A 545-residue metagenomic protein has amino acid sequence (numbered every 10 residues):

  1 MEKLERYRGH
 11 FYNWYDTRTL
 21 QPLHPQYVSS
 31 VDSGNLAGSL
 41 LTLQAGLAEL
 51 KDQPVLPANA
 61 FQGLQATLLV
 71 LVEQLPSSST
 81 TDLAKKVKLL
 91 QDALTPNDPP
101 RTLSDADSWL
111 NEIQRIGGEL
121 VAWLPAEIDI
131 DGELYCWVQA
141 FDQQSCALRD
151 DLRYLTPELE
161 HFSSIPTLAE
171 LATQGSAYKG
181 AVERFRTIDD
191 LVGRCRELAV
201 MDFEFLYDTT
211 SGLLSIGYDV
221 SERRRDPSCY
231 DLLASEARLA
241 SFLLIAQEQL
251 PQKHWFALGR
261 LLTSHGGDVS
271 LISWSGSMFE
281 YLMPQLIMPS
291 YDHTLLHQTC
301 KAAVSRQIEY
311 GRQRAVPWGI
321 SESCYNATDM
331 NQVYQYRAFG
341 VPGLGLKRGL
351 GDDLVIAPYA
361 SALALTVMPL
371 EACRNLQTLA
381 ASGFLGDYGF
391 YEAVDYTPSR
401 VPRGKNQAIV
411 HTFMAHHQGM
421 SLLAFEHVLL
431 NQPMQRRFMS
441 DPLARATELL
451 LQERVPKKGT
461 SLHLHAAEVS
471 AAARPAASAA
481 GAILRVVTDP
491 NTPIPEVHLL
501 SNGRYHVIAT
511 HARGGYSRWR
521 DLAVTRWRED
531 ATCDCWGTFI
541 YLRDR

Functional and structural regions predicted by a protein language model:
M1-A466: Ser/Thr/Asn(+Pro)-rich, low-complexity disordered segments
H427, R445-R545: Anionic coordination/interaction segments
